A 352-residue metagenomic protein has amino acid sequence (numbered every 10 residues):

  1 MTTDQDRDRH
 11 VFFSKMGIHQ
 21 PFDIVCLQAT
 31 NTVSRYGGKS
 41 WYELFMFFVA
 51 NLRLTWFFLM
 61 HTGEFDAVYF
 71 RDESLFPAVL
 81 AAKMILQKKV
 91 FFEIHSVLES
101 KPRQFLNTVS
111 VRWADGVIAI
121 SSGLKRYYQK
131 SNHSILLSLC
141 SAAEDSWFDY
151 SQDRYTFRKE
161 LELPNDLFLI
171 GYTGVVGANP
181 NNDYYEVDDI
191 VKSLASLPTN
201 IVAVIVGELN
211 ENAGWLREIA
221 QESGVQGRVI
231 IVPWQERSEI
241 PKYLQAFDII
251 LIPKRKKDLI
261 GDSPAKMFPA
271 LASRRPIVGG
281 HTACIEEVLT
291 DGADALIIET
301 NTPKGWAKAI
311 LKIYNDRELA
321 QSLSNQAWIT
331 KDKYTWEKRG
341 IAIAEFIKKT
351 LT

Functional and structural regions predicted by a protein language model:
M1-M46, F65, G123-Q129, E208-E211: N-terminal strand-loop element at the rim of the active site of nucleotide-sugar-dependent glycosyltransferases
T2, V25, E99, N107 (+3 more regions): Donor nucleotide-sugar binding/catalytic pocket of nucleotide-sugar-dependent glycosyltransferases
L52-G63, F76-P77, A81-I85, I94-A119 (+2 more regions): Membrane-proximal helix-turn-helix segments that form the acceptor-binding/catalytic region of lipid-linked
N165-D166, I170-E218: Conserved catalytic-core segment of nucleotide-activated headgroup transferases in glycan assembly
A178-D188, S238-K242, I250-F268, V278-E287: Nucleotide-sugar-dependent
V206-G207, G214-P241: Nucleotide-activated donor-binding/catalytic signature segment of Leloir-type glycosyltransferases, i.e., the conserved
D291-G292, L296-P303, K312-E318: Conserved acidic donor-binding segment of nucleotide-sugar-dependent glycosyltransferases
G305, K312, L319-K333, A342-E345: A short, well-ordered alpha-helix in the C-terminal region of glycosyltransferases
